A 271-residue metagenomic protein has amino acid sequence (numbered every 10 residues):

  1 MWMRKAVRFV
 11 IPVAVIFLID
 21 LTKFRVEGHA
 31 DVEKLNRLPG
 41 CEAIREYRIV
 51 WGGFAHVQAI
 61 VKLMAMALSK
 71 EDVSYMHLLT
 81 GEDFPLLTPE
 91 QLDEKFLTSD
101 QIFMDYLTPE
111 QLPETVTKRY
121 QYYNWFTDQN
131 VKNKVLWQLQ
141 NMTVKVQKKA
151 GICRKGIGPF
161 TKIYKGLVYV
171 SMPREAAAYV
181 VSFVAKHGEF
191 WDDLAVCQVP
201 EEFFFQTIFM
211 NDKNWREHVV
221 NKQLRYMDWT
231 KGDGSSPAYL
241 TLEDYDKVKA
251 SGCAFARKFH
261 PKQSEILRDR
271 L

Functional and structural regions predicted by a protein language model:
M1-L271: ER/Golgi luminal nucleotide-sugar-dependent glycosyltransferases, focusing on the catalytic module
